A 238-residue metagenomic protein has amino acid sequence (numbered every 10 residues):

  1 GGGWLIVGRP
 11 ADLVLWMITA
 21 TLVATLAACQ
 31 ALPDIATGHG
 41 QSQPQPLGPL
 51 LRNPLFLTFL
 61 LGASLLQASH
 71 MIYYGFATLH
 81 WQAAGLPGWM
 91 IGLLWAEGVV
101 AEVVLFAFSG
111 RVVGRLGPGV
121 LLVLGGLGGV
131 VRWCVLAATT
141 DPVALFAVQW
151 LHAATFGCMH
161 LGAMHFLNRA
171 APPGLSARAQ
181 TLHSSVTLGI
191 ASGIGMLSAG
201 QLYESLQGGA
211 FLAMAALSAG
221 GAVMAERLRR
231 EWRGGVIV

Functional and structural regions predicted by a protein language model:
I6, V104-P118, Y203: Helix-to-loop junctions at the C-terminal end of transmembrane segments in multipass secondary transporters
V7-A20, G200-S218: A membrane-interface helix-boundary motif in multi-pass transporters
T19-G38, A222-R229: C-terminal membrane-cytosol helix-exit motif in multi-pass small-molecule transporters
L32-L61: Juxtamembrane intracellular "pre-TM" segments in multi-pass secondary transporters
F56-G62, Q67-G92: Helix-loop boundary and gating motifs at the non-cytosolic
V120-V135: Structural signature of the two symmetry-related core transmembrane helices
A137-Q149: Helix-loop junctions at membrane interfaces in 12-TM secondary transporters
C158-P172: Intracellular juxtamembrane helix-capping segments at the cytosolic ends of symmetry-related transmembrane helices
